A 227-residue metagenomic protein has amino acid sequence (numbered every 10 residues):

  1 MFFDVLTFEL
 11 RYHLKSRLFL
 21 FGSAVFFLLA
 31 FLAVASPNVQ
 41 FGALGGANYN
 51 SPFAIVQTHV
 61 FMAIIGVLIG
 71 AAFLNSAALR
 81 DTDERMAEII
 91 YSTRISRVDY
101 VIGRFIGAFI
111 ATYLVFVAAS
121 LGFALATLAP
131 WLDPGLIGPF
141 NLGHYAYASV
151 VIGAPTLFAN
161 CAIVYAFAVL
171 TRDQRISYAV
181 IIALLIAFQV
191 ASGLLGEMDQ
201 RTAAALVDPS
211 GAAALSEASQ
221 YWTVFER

Functional and structural regions predicted by a protein language model:
M1-F26: Aromatic- and glycine-rich beta-strand/loop motifs that create alpha-glucan
D4-Y12, A47-S51, D99-Y100: Cytosolic juxtamembrane amphipathic/interface segments immediately preceding and feeding into a transmembrane helix
D4-Y12, E88-S92, R172: Short amphipathic alpha-helical coupling elements at transmembrane boundaries
Y12, R80, T93, A124-L128 (+1 more regions): Transmembrane helix-loop junction
L14-K15, N75-A111: Helix-loop-helix units of permease transmembrane domains in multi-pass membrane transporters, especially ABC
S16-R17, R172-Q174: Short loop-to-helix capping motifs
A24-V25, L32-P37, Q174-E226: Transmembrane helix segments
F26-A72, I102-R172, A213-S216, W222: Secretory targeting signals
